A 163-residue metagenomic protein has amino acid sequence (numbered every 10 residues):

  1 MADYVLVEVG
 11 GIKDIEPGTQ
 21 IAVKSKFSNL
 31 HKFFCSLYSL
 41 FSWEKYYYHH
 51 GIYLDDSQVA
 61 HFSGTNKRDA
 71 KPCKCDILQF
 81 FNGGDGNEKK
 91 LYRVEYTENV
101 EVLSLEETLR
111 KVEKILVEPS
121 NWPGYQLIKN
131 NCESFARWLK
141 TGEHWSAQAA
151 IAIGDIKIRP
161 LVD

Functional and structural regions predicted by a protein language model:
M1-D163: Cysteine-nucleophile amide-bond enzymes
